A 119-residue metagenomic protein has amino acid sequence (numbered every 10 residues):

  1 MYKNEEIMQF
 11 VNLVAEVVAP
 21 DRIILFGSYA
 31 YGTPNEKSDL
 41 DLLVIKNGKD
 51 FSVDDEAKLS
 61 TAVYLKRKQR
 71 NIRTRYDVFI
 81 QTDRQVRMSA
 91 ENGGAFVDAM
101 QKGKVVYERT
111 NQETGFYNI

Functional and structural regions predicted by a protein language model:
M1-R22, Y31-E36, K46-I119: Catalytic core of pol beta-like nucleotidyltransferases
S28: Conserved H-loop
